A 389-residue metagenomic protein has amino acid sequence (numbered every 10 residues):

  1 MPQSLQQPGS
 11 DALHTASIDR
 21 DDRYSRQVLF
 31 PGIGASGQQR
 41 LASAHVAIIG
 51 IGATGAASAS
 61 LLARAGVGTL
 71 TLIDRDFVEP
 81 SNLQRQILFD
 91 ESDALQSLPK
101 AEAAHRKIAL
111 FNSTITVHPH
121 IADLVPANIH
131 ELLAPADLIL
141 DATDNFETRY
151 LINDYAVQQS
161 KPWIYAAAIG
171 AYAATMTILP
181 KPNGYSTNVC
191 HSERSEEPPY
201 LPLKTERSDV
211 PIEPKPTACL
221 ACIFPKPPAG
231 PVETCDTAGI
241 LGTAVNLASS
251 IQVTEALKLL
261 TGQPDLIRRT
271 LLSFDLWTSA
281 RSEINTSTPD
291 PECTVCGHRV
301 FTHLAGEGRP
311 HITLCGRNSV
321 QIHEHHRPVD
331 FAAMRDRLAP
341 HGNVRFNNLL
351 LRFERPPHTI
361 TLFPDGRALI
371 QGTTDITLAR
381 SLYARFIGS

Functional and structural regions predicted by a protein language model:
M1-E193, Y200-S389: Adenine nucleotide-associated cytosolic modules
